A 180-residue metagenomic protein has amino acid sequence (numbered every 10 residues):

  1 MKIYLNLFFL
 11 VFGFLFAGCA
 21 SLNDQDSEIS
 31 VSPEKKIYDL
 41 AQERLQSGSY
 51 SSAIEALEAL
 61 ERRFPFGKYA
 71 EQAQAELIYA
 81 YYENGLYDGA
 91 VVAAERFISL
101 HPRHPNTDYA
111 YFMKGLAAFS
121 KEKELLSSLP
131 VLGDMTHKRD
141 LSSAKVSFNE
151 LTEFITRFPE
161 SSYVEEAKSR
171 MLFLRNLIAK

Functional and structural regions predicted by a protein language model:
M1-F8: Bacterial N-terminal signal peptides that target proteins for export
F8-F16: Bacterial N-terminal signal peptides
G18-K180: Acidic, polar-rich low-complexity tracts and alpha-helical solenoid repeat scaffolds
